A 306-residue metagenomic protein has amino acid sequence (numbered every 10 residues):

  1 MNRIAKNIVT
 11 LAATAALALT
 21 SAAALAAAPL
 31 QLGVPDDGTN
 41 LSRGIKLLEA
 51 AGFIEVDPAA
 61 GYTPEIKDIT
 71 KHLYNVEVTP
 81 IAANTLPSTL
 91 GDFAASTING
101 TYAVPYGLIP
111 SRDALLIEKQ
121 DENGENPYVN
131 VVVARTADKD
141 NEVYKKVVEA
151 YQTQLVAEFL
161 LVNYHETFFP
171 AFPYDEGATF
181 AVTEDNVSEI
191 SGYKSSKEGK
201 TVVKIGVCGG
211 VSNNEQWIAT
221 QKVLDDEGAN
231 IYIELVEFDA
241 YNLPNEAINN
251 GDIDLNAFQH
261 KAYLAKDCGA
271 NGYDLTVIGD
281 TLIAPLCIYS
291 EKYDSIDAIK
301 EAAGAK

Functional and structural regions predicted by a protein language model:
A27, D92, Y106-Q120, K266-I278 (+1 more regions): Ligand-binding "clamshell"
A27-A51, T153-E158, I278-K306: A conserved helix-loop-strand patch within extracytoplasmic ligand-binding domains of the periplasmic binding
A28-G33, E198-V211, I231-E237, K306: Short, well-ordered beta-strand elements
R43, D57-P64, T70, K145-S191 (+1 more regions): Ligand-binding clefts/hinges and TM-proximal coupling segments of bilobed small-molecule sensing domains
K46-I54, A59, E65-K67, C208-E237 (+1 more regions): Short, polar/charged alpha-helical segment
A60-S88, L235-E246: Short helix-initiation/N-cap motifs at beta->coil->alpha
A82-A83, G91-A94, I98-V104, G210-V211 (+3 more regions): Beta->alpha turn/N-cap motifs
P127-K146, P285-I299: A bilobed periplasmic-binding-protein/Venus flytrap-type ligand-binding module shared by bacterial periplasmic
